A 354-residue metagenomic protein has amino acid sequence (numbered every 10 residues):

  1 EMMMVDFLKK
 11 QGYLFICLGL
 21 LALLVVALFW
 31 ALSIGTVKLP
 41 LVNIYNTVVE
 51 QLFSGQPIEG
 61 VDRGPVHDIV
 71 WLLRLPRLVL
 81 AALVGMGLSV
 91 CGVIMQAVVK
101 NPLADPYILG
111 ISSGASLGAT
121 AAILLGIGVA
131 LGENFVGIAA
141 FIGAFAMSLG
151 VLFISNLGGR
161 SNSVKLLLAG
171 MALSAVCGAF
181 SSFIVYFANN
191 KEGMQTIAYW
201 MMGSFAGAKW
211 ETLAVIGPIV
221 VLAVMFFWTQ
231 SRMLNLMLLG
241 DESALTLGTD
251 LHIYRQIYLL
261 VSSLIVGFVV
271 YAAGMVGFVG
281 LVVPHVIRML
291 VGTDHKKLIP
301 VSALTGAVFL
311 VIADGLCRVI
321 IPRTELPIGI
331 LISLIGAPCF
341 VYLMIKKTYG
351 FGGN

Functional and structural regions predicted by a protein language model:
M2-N354: Alpha-helical transmembrane segments in inner-membrane proteins
